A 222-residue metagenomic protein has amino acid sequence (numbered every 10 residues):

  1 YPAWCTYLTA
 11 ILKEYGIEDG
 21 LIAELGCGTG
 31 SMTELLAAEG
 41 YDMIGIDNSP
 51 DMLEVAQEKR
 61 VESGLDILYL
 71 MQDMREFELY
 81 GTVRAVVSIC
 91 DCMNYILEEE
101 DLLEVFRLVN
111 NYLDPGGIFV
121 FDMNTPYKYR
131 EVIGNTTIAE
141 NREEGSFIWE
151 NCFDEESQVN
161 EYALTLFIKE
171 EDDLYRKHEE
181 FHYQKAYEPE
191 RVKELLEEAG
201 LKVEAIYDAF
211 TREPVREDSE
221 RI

Functional and structural regions predicted by a protein language model:
P2-D19: Conserved alpha-helix/loop element of class I SAM-dependent methyltransferases that forms part of the SAM/SAH-binding
E18-G26: Conserved class I S-adenosyl-L-methionine
S31-E76: Class I SAM-dependent methyltransferase SAM/SAH-binding core
E78-A85: A short acidic, Gly/Pro-enriched loop at the edge of an enzyme's catalytic core that lines a small-molecule cofactor
I89-D91: Residues lining the SAM
L103-P115: A short glycine-rich, Lys/Arg-flanked "PGG" loop and its adjoining helix->strand segment in the class I
V120-L195: SAM-dependent methyltransferase
Y183-I222: C-terminal lobe and adjacent flexible extensions of AdoMet/dcAdoMet transferase-like proteins
